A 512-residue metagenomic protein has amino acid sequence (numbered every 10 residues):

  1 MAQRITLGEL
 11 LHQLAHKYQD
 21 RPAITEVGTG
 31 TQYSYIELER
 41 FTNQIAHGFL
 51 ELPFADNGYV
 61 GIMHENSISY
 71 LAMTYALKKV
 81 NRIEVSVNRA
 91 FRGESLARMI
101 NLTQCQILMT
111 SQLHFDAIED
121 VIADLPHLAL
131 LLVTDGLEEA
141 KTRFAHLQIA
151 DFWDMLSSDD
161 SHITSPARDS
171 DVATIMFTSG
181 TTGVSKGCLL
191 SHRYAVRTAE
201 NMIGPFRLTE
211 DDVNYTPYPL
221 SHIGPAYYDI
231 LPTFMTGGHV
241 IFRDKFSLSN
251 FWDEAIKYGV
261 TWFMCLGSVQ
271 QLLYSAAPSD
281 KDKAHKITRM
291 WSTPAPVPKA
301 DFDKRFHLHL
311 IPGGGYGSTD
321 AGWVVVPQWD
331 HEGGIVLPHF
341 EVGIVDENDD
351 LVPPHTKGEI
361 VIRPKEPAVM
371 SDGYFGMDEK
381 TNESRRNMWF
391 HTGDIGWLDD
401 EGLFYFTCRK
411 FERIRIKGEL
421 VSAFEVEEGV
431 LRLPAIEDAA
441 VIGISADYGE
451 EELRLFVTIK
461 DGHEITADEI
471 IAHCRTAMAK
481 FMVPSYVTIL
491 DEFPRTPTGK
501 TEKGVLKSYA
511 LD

Functional and structural regions predicted by a protein language model:
M1-I5, E119, E139-V172: Flexible, low-complexity linker/hinge segments
Q3, D20-S67, L71-Y75, R92-A97 (+2 more regions): Conserved AMP-binding/adenylate-forming core of the ANL superfamily
L11, E51-L52, Y75, K79-D154 (+2 more regions): Structural core segment of the AMP-binding/adenylate-forming
Q19-D20, I149-A150, S158-F177, V184 (+2 more regions): Conserved pre-ATP/AMP-binding loop-to-beta segment of ANL
Q32-E37, P166, A173-R197: Conserved AMP-binding A3 loop
H47, Y70, F91-R98, L108-T110 (+10 more regions): AMP-binding/adenylate-forming catalytic core of the ANL superfamily
V196-V213, L220-T261, L272, A276 (+1 more regions): Conserved AMP-binding/adenylation subdomain of ANL enzymes
V260-C265, Y274-E332, E341: Gly/Ser/Thr-rich phosphate-binding loop
